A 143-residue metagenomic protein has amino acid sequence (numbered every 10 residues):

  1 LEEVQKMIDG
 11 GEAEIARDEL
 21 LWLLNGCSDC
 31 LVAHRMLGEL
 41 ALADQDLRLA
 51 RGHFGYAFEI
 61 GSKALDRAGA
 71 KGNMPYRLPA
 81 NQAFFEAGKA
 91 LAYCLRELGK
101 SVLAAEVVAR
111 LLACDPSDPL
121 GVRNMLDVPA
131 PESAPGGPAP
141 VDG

Functional and structural regions predicted by a protein language model:
L1-G26, A90, C94-E97: Alpha-helical segment of the N-proximal tetratricopeptide repeat
V4, L21, G38, A92 (+2 more regions): Conserved small-residue packing positions in alpha-helical repeats and bundles
M7, A41, L95, P129-A130: Residue at a conserved register position within TPR or TPR-like alpha-solenoid repeats
G10, D44, L98, E132-S133: Structural motif corresponding to the intra-repeat A-B loop/turn of tetratricopeptide repeats
A13, L47-R48, S101: TPR-repeat structural position
C30-L31, A64, S101, D115-P119: Residue-level recognition of tetratricopeptide repeat
A33, R67, A87, A104 (+1 more regions): TPR alpha-solenoid repeat register
